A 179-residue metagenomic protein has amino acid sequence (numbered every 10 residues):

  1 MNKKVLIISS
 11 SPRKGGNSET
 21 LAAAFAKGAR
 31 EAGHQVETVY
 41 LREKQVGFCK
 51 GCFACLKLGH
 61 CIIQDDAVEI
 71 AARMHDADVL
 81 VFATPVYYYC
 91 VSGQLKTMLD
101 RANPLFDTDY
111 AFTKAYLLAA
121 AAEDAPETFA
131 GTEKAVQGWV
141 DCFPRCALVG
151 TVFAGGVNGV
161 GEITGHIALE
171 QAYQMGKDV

Functional and structural regions predicted by a protein language model:
M1-A83, Y89-L105, V149, G161-V179: N-terminal beta1-alpha1-beta2 submodule of the flavodoxin-like/Rossmannoid cofactor-binding fold
V39, L118, V152-A154: Hydrophobic residues at beta-strand termini and immediately following loops that shape nucleotide-binding pockets
T84, F153-G156: Residues that line or immediately flank small-molecule/substrate-binding pockets and catalytic motifs
V86-Y88, A122-E123: Short glycine-rich anion-binding loops that position phosphate/pyrophosphate groups of nucleotides and phosphorylated
G93-Q94, F106-G150: Short, glycine-/small-residue-rich phosphate/pyrophosphate-handling segment
A120, G156-E162: A short acidic, helix-capping loop that chelates divalent metal ions and anchors anionic groups
